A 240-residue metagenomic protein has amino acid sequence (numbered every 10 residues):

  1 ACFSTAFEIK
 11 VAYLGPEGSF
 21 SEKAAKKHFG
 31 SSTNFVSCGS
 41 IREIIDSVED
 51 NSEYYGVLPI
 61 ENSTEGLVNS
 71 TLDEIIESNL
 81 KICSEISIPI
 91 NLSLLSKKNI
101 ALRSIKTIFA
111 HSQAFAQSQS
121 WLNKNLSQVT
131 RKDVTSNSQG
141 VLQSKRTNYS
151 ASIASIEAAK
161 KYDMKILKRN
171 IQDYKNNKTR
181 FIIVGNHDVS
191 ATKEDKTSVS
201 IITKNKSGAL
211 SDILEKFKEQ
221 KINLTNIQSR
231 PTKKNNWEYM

Functional and structural regions predicted by a protein language model:
A1-M240: Domain-level signature for soluble enzymes in the chorismate/prephenate branch of the shikimate pathway
